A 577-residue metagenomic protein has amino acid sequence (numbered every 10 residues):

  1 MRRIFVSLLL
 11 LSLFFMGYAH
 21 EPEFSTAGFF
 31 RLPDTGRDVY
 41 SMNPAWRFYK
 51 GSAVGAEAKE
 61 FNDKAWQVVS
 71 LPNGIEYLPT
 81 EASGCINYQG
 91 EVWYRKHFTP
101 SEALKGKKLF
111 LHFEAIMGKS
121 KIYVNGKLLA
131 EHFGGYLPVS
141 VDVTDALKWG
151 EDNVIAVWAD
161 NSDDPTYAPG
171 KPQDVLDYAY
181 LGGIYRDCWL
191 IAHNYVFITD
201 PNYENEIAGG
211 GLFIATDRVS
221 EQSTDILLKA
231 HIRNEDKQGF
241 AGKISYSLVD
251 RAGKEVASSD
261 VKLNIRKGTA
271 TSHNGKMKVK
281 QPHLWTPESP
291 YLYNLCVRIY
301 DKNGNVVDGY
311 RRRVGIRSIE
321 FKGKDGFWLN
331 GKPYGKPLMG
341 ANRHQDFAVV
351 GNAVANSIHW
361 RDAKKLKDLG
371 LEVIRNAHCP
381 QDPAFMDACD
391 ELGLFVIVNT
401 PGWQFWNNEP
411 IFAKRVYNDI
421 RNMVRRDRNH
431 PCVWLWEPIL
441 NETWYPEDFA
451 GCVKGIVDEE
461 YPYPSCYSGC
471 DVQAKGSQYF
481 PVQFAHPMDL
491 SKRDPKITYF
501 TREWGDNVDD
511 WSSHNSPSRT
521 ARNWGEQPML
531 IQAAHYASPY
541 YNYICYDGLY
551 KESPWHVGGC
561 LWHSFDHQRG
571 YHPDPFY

Functional and structural regions predicted by a protein language model:
S7-F14: Bacterial N-terminal signal peptides
Y18-P79, W158, S162-Y167, G183-Y185 (+4 more regions): Accessory carbohydrate-binding/adhesion or oligomerization-edge regions at the termini of glycan-active proteins
F24, G28-P33, Y40, S52 (+3 more regions): Accessory beta-strand-rich segments of carbohydrate-active enzymes
N73-P100, L104-N125, A130-F133, D164 (+5 more regions): Active-site-adjacent substrate/metal-binding segments within catalytic domains of carbohydrate-active enzymes
L104-K108, L147-D152, G239, V279-L292: Short glycine/proline/serine/threonine-rich loop/turn segments at secondary-structure transition edges
V124, Q222-N264, T271-G275: Beta-strand-rich binding/interaction modules
W360-K365, V373-Y577: Substrate-binding/catalytic cleft of secreted carbohydrate-active enzymes, primarily glycoside hydrolases
